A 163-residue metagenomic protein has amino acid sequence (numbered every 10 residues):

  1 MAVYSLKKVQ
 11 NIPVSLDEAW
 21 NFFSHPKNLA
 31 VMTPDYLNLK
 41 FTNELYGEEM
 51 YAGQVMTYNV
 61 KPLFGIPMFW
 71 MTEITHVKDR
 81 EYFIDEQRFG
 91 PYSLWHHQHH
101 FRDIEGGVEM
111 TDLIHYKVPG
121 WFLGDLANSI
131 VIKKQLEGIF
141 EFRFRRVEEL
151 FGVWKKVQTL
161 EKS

Functional and structural regions predicted by a protein language model:
M1, E161-S163: Basic/polar N-terminal segments that are highly enriched at the extreme N-terminus, encompassing both cleavable
M1-Y51: Hydrophobic ligand-binding cavity/cleft-lining segments
S5-K7, P67-M71, S93-H97: Short, surface-exposed coil-to-beta transition loops
I12-V14, V60-F64, H76, P91 (+1 more regions): Beta-strand elements of well-folded, non-transmembrane domains
S15-L16, T75-Y82, H100-E109: A short, structured loop/turn motif at beta-sheet edges
D17-N21, D103-G106, E141, R145 (+1 more regions): Replace "anionic and nucleotidyl ligands
F41-F89, F142-L150, W154-E161: Glycine-rich portal/gate segments that line the openings of hydrophobic small-molecule binding cavities
Q87-G138, Q158: Beta-strand/loop substructures that line and gate deep hydrophobic ligand-binding cavities in soluble
